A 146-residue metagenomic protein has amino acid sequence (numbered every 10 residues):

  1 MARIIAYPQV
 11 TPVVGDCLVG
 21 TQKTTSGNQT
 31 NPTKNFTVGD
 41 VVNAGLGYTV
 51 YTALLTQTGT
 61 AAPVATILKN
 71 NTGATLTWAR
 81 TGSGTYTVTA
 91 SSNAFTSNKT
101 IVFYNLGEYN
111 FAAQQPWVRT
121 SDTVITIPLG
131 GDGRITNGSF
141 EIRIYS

Functional and structural regions predicted by a protein language model:
M1, Q22-G45, Y86-T89: Short, surface-exposed terminal/edge motifs of secreted or surface/virion proteins that either
M1-C17, E141, Y145-S146: Short, intrinsically disordered N-terminal pre-domain segments
L18-K23, A79: Active-site and channel-lining beta-strand-loop segments that bind or position nucleotide-derived/phosphorylated
D40-G45, V50-S146: Extracellular attachment/recognition segments
